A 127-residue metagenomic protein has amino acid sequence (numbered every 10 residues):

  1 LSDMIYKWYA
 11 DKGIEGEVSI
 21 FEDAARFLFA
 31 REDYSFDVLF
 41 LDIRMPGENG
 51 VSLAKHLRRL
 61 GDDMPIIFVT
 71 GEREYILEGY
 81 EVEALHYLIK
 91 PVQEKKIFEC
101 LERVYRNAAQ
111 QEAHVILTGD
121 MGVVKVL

Functional and structural regions predicted by a protein language model:
S2-K7: Charged docking surfaces used in two-component/phosphorelay signaling
Y9-D23: Short hydrophobic/Thr-rich beta-strand motif most characteristic of the beta2 strand and flanking loop of CheY-like
I14, D62, A113: Residue-level signal for beta-strand positions within conserved beta-sheet cores that form or flank
F21, L88, L117: Hydrophobic residues at beta-strand termini and immediately following loops that shape nucleotide-binding pockets
A24-L28: Short alpha-helical segment
F29-Q110: CheY-like receiver
E99-L127: Conserved binding/recognition cores within well-folded domains
